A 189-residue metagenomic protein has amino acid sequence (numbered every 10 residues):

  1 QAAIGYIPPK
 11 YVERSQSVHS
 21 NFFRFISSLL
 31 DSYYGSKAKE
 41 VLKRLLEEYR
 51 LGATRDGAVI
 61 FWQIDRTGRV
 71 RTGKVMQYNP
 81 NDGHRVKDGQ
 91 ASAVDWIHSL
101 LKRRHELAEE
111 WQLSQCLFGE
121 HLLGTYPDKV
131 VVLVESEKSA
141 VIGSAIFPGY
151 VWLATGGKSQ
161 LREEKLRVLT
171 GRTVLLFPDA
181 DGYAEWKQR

Functional and structural regions predicted by a protein language model:
Q1-A2, T125-V132, L176-P178, R189: Solvent-exposed, well-ordered amphipathic alpha-helical segments that flank/support binding or catalytic loops
Q1-R71, G124-T125: TOPRIM metal-binding catalytic domain and adjacent DNA-binding surface shared by DnaG-type primases
K10, S99-L100, E185: General helical secondary-structure elements
F22-F25, F61, F118, F147 (+2 more regions): Phenylalanine-focused residue identity feature
T54, I60-T173: Phosphate-handling DNA/RNA-contact segment within nucleic-acid enzymes
G119, Q188-R189: Secondary-structure junction/capping motif
K138, K158-L161, P178-Q188: Acidic, metal-coordinating catalytic cores used for nucleic-acid/nucleotide bond scission and strand-transfer chemistry
